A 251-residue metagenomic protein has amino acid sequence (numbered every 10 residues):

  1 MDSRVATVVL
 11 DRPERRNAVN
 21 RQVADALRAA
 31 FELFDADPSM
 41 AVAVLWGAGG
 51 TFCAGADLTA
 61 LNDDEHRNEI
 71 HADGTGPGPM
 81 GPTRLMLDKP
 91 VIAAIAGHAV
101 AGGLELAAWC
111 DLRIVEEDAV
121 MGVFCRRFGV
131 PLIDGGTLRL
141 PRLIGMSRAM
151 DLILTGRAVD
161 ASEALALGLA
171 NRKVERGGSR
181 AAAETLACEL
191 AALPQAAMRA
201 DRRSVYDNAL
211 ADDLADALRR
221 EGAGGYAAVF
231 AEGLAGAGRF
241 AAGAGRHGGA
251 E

Functional and structural regions predicted by a protein language model:
M1-A6, G156-A161, R180-A181, T185-E251: C-terminal alpha-helix plus adjacent terminal tail
M1-G50, D64: Conserved CoA-thioester-binding segment of acyl-CoA-metabolizing enzymes
V8, L45, D57, L106-A108 (+3 more regions): Hydrophobic/aromatic residues within transmembrane alpha-helices of multi-pass small-molecule transporters
A24-R28, E32, L58-A96: An acidic, glycine-rich surface segment that forms the CoA-thioester-binding/catalytic face of crotonase-fold enzymes
G50-A54, V100, G122, V205: Short, active-site-adjacent cap segments at secondary-structure transitions
P82-A196: Crotonase-fold acyl-CoA enzyme core
